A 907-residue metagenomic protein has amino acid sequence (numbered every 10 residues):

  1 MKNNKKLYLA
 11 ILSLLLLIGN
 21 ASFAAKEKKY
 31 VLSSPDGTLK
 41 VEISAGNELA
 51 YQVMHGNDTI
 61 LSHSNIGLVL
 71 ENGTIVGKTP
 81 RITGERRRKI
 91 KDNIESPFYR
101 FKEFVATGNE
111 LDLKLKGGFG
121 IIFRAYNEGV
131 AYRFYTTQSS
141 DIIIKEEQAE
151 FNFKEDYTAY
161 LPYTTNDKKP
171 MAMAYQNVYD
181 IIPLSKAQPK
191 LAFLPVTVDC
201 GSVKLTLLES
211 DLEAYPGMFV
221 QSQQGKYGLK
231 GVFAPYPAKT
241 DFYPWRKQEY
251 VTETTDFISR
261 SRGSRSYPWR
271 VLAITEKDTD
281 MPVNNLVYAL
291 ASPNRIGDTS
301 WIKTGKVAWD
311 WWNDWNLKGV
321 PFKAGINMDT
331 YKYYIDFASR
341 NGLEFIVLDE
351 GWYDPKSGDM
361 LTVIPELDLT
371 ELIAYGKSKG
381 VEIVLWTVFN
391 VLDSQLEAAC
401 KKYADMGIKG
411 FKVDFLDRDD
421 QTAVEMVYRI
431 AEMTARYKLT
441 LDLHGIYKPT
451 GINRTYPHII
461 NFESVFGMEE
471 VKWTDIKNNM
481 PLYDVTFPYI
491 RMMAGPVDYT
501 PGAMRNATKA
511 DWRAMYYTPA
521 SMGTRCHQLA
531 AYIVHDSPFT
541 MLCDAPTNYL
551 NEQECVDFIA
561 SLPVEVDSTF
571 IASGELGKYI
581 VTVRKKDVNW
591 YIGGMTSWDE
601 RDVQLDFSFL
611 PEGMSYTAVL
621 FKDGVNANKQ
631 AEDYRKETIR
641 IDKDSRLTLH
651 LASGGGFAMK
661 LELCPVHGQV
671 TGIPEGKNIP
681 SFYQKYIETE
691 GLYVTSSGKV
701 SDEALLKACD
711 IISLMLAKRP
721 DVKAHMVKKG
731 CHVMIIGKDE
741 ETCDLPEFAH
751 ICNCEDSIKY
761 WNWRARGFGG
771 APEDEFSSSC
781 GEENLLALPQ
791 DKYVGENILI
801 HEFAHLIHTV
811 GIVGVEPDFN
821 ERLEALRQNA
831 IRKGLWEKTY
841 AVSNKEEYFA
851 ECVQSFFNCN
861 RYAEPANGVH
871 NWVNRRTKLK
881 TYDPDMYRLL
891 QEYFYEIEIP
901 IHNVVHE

Functional and structural regions predicted by a protein language model:
K26-A289: N-terminal accessory beta-strand-rich subdomains and adjacent acidic, glycine-rich linkers that precede catalytic cores
I258-F337, N341: An acidic-aromatic substrate-binding cleft motif
D349-T524: Aromatic- and carboxylate-enriched substrate-binding clefts and catalytic-loop regions of carbohydrate-active enzymes
D544-Y591, N628-E632: Glycan-recognition and catalytic regions of carbohydrate-active enzymes
L576-E612, F657-A658: Carbohydrate-binding surface patches
I639-P665: C-terminal beta-strand-rich structural cap/linker in extracellular carbohydrate-active enzymes
N678-Q684, T689-L692, S697-Q828, G834: Acidic/His-rich structured neighborhood in mature extracellular/periplasmic domains
V853-E907: Pan-zinc metallopeptidase signature
